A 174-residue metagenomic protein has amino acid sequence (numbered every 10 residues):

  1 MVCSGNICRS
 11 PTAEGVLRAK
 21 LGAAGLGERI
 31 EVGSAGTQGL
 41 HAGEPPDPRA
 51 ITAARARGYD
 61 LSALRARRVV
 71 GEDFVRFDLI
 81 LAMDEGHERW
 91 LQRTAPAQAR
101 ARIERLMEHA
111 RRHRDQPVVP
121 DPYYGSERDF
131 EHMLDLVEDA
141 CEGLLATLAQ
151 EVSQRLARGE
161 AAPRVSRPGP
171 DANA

Functional and structural regions predicted by a protein language model:
M1, A82-M83: Short beta-strand scaffold positions
M1-R76, A146-L156, P163-P168, N173-A174: Conserved active-site segments centered on acidic
N6, A54, L81-A82, V137: Hydrophobic structural packing positions in well-ordered secondary structure
S10, D84-E85: Helix N-cap/beta->alpha junction signal
L79, E85-A174: Phosphate-binding/catalytic loops
